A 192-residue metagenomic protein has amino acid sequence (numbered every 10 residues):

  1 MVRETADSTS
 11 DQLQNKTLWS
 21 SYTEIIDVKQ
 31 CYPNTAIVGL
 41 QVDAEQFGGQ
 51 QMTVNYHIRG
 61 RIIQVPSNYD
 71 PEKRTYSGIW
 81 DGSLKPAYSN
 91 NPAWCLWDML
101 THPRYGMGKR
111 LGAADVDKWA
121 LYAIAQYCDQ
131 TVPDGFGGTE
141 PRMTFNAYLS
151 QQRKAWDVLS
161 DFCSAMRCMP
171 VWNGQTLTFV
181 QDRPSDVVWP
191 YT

Functional and structural regions predicted by a protein language model:
M1-R167, N173, V188: Polar, S/T/G-rich
Q175-T178: Hydrophobic residues embedded in beta-strands of well-ordered beta-sheets
Q181: Flexible glycine-/small-residue-rich
P184-T192: Short, charged/polar, Gly/Pro-enriched secondary-structure boundary elements
